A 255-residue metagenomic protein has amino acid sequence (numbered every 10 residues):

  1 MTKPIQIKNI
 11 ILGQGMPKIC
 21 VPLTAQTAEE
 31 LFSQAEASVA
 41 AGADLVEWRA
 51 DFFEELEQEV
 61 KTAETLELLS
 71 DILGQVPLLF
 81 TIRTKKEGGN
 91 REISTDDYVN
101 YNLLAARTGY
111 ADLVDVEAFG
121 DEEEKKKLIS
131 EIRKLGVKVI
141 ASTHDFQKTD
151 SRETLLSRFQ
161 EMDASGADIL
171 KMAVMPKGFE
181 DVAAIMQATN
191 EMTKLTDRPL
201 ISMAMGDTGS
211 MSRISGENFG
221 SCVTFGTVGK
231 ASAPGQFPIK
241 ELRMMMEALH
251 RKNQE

Functional and structural regions predicted by a protein language model:
M1-I11, R251-E255: Short, Lys/Arg-enriched, disordered terminal segments
T2-I5, Q14-K134, H144-D150: Active-site beta->alpha loop and helix N-cap motifs at the rims of alpha/beta catalytic domains
N9, N90, N100-N102, N190 (+2 more regions): Detector for Asparagine
L113, A118-E255: Catalytic alpha/beta core domains of metabolic enzymes, predominantly
